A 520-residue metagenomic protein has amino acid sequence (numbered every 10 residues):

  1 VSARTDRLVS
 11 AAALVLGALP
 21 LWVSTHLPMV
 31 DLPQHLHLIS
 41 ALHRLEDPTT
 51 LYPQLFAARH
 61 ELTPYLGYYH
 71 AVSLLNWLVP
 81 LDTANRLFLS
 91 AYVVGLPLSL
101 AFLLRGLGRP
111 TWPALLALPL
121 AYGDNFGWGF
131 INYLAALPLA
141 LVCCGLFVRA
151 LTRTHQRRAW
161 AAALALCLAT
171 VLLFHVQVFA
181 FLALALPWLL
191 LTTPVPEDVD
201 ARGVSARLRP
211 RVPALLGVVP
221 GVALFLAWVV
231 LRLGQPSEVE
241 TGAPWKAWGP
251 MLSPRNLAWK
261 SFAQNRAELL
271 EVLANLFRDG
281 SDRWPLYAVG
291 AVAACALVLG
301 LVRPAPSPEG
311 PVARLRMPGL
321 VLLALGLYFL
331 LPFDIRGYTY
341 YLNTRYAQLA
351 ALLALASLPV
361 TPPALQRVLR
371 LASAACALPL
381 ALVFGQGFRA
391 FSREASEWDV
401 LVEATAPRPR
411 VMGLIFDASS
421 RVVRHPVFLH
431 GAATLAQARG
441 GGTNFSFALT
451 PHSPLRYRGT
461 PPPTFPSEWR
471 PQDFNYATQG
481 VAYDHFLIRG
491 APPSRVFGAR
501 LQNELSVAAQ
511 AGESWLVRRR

Functional and structural regions predicted by a protein language model:
A3, L100-A121: Transmembrane-helix signature of polytopic, membrane-embedded enzymes that assemble or transfer cell-envelope glycans
W22-Q34, E46-P48, Y65, C167-G319 (+1 more regions): Transmembrane catalytic cores of multi-pass membrane glycosyltransferases and polysaccharide-assembly enzymes
H37-R44, F56-L81: Short hydrophobic/aromatic helix or loop-helix immediately within or flanking a transmembrane segment in polytopic
L87-L107: Transmembrane-helix motifs of polytopic, lipid-linked glycan transferases
W128-A136: Short acidic/glycine- and proline-prone juxtamembrane loop motifs at membrane-interface regions of multi-pass membrane
R149-A169, S205, R209: Short hydrophobic alpha-helices at membrane interfaces in multi-pass membrane enzymes
V289-V292, A356, V360-G385: Signature aromatic-anchored transmembrane alpha helix within multi-pass, membrane-resident enzymes that catalyze glycan
F391-E394, L401-A491: Short periplasmic/luminal acceptor-recognition loop of GT-C membrane glycosyltransferases, typified by
